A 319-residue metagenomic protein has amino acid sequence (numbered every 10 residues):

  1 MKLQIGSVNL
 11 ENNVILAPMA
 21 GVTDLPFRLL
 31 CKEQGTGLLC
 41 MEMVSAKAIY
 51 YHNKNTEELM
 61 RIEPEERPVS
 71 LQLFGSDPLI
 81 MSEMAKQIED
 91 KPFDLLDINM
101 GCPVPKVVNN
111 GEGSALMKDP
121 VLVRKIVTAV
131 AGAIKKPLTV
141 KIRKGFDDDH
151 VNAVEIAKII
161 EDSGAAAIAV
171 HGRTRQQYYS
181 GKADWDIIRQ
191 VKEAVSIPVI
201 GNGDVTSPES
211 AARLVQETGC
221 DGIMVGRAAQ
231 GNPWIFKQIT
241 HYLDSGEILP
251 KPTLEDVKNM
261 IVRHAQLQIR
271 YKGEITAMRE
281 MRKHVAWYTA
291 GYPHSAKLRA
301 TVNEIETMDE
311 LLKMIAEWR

Functional and structural regions predicted by a protein language model:
M1-K2, L10, V14, A20 (+6 more regions): Alpha/beta catalytic cores of nucleotide-metabolism and tRNA/nucleoside-modifying enzymes
K2-Q4, M19-D94: Glycine-rich, positively charged N-terminal anion/phosphate-binding segment
L3-I15, I49-P68, C102, K106-N110 (+2 more regions): N-terminal small/glycine-rich loop or linker at the start of catalytic domains across soluble metabolic enzymes
V14-P18, L39-M41, V69-L73, L96 (+4 more regions): Hydrophobic faces of well-ordered beta-strands that scaffold small-molecule active sites in alpha/beta enzyme cores
M19, V44-A46, F74-S76, G101-P103 (+4 more regions): Active-site beta-loop-alpha junctions enriched in small/polar residues
S82-E112, V121-I197, R213: Alpha/beta enzyme core
M117: Aromatic- and acidic-residue-enriched carbohydrate-binding clefts of CAZyme catalytic domains
